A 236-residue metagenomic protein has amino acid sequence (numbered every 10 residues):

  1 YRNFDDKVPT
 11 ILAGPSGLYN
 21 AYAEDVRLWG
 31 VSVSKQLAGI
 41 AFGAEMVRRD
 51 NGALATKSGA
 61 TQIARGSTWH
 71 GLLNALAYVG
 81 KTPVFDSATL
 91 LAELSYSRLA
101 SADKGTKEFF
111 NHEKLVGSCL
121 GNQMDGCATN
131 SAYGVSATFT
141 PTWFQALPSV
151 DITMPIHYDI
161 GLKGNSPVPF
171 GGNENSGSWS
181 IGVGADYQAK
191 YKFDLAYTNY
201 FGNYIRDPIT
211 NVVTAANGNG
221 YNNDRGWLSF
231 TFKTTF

Functional and structural regions predicted by a protein language model:
Y1-D5, L37-G39, R48-G52, A77-V79 (+6 more regions): Transmembrane beta-strands of outer-membrane beta-barrel pores
Y1-T61: Long, internal scaffold/assembly segments composed of regular secondary structure
D5, T10-A13, A60-T61, T106-K114 (+2 more regions): Flexible, surface-exposed loop regions and adjacent strand-edge segments of Gram-negative outer-membrane beta-barrel
P15-Y19, T56-A64, L120-G126, N165-F170 (+1 more regions): Extracellular loop and loop/strand-boundary signature of outer-membrane beta-barrel proteins
D25-W29, Q36, R65-G71, S131-V135 (+2 more regions): Residues that define the transmembrane beta-barrel architecture of outer-membrane proteins
V31-K35, A44, L73-A77, V135-W143 (+4 more regions): Residues on the lipid-exposed face of transmembrane beta-strands in outer-membrane beta-barrel proteins
G80-L90, F144-T153, K190: Short loop/turn motifs that connect adjacent beta-strands in outer-membrane beta-barrel proteins
K190, N222-F236: Outer-membrane beta-barrel "beta-signal"
